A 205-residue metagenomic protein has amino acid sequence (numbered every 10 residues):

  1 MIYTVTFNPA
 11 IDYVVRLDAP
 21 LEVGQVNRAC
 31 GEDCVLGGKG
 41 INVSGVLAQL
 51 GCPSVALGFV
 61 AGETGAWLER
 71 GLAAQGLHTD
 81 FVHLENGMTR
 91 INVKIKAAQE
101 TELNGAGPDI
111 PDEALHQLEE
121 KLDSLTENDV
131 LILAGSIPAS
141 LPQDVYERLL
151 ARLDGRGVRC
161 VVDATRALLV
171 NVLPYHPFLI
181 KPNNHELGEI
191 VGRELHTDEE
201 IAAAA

Functional and structural regions predicted by a protein language model:
M1-L57, G65-W67: Glycine-rich phosphate/adenosyl-contacting loop at the front of the ribokinase-like
V5, F81, I132-L133, C160-A164 (+1 more regions): General beta-strand structural signal in soluble alpha/beta enzymes
V5-P9, F59-G62, L84, S136 (+1 more regions): Cofactor-binding loop segments of dinucleotide-utilizing enzymes, especially the Rossmann-like FAD- and NAD(P)+-binding
N8-A10, A98-E100, A106-P108, S136-A139 (+1 more regions): Short glycine-rich anion-binding loops that position phosphate/pyrophosphate groups of nucleotides and phosphorylated
V23-Q25, Q49-D129: Conserved N-terminal subdomain of the carbohydrate kinase-like
D109-L153, R159: Hydrophobic alpha-helical segments and helix pairs
Q143-A205: Conserved phosphate/ATP/ADP-binding segment of small-molecule kinases
